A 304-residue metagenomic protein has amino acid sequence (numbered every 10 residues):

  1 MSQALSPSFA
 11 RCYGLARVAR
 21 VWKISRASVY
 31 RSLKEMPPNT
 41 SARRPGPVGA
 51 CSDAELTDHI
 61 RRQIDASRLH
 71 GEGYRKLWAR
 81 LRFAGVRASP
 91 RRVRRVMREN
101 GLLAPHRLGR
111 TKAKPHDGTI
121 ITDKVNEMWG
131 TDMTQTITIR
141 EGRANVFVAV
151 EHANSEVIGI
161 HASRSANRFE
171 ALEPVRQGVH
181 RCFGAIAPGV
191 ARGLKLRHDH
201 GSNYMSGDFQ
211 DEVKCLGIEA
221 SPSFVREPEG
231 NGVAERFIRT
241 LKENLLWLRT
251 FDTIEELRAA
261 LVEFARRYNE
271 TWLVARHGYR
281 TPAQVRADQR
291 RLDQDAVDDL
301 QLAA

Functional and structural regions predicted by a protein language model:
M1-Y13, T57, R61-R68: Short, amphipathic alpha-helical "recognition" segments used to contact nucleic acids or chromatin
C12-G14, E72, A88, D252: Residue-level signal for the short linker/turn that defines the boundary of a DNA-recognition helix
V18, R107-T111, L196-H200, K214-V233 (+1 more regions): RNase H-like polynucleotidyl transferase catalytic core
A19, R26-M128, E227-P228, T281-R290: Basic, flexible linker segments flanking DNA-binding modules in nucleic acid-interacting mobile-element proteins
G46, G207, K214-I218, T240-A304: C-terminal domain-tail junction helix/linker
N126-T136: Two-metal-ion RNase H-like nuclease active-site motif
T138, G142, I160-A187: Active-site beta-loop-alpha junctions of metal-dependent nucleic acid enzymes, especially the RNase H-like/DDE
V175, A187-M205, F224-P228, R280-P282: Acidic/histidine-rich, metal-coordinating catalytic segments
